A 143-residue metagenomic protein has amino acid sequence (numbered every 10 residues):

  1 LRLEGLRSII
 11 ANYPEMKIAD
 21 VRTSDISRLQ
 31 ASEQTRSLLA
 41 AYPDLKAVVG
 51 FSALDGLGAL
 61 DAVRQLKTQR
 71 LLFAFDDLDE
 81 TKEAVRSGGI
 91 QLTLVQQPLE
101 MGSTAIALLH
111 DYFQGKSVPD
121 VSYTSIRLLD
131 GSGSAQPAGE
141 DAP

Functional and structural regions predicted by a protein language model:
L1, V48, L54, E100-T104 (+1 more regions): Conserved active-site and cofactor/substrate-binding residues in soluble primary-metabolism enzymes
L1-E4, Q30-S32, L78-T81, Q96-Q114: Hydrophobic alpha-helical segments within soluble ligand-binding/sensing domains
L3-M16: Ligand-binding cleft/hinge of the Venus flytrap
L6, D20, S24-E83: Hydrophobic alpha-helical
I9, Q97-P143: Hinge/cleft segment of the Venus flytrap/periplasmic-binding protein
E15-I18, D44, Q69, G89-I90 (+1 more regions): A generic structural signal for alpha->beta connector loops
V21, S87-L99: Short beta-strand elements at the ligand-binding edges of bilobed clamshell
V49, L71-F73, Q91-L94, L129: Structural detector of well-ordered beta-strand residues that form the stable sheet scaffold of enzyme domains
